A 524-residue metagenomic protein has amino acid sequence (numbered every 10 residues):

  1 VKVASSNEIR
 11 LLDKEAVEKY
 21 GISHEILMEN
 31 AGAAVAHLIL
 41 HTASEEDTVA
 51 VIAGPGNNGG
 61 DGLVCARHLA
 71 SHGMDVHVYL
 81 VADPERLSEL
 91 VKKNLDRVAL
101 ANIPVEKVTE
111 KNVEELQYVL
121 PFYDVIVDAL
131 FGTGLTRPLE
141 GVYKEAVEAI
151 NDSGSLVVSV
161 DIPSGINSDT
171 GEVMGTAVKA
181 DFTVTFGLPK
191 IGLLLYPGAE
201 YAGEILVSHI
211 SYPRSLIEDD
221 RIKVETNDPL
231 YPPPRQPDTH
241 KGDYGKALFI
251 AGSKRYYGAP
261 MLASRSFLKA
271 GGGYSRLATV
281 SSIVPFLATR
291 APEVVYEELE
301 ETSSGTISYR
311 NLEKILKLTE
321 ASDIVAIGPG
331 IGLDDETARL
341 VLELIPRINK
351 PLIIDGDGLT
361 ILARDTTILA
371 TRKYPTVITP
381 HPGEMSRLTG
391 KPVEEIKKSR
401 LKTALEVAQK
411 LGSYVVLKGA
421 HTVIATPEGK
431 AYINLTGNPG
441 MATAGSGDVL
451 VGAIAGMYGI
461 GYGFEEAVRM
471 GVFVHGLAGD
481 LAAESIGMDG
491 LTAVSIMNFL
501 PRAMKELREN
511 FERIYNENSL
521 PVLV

Functional and structural regions predicted by a protein language model:
V1-V78, S88, F182, L193-P351 (+2 more regions): Small-residue (G/A/S/T)-rich helix-start motifs and N-terminal tracts that mark the onset
H37-L130, P138-V160: Nucleotide and nucleotide-moiety/phosphate-recognizing core
A82-E85, I162-S164, S282, G358: Short beta-alpha junction loops
D96-I103, D128-G132, V294-E301, G437-G440: Short, structured secondary-structure boundary patches
E110-V113, I162-S168, I191, G358-L362: Short acidic loop-to-helix transition motifs that present clustered carboxylates
V113, P121-P138, V325-G332, K410 (+1 more regions): Glycine-rich phosphate-binding loop
D124-V125, L130-D220: Internal gly/pro-rich beta-alpha loop/helix module that stabilizes soluble enzyme cofactors or their anionic handles
